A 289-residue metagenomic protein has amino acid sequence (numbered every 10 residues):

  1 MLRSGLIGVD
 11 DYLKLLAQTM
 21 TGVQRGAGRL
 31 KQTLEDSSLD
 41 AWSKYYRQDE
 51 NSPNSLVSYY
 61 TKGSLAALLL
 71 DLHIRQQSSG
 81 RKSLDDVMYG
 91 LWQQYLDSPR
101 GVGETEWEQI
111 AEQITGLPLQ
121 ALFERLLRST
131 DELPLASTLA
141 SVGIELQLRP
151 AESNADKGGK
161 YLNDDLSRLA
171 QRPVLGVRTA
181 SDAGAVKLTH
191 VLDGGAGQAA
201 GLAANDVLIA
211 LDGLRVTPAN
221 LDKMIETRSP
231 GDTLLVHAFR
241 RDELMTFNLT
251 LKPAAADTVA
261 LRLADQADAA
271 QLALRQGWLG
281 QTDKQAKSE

Functional and structural regions predicted by a protein language model:
M1-L2: An active-site-proximal "capping" alpha-helix that borders the catalytic cofactor pocket
L6-E289: C-terminal recognition in membrane/secretory proteostasis and scaffolding
